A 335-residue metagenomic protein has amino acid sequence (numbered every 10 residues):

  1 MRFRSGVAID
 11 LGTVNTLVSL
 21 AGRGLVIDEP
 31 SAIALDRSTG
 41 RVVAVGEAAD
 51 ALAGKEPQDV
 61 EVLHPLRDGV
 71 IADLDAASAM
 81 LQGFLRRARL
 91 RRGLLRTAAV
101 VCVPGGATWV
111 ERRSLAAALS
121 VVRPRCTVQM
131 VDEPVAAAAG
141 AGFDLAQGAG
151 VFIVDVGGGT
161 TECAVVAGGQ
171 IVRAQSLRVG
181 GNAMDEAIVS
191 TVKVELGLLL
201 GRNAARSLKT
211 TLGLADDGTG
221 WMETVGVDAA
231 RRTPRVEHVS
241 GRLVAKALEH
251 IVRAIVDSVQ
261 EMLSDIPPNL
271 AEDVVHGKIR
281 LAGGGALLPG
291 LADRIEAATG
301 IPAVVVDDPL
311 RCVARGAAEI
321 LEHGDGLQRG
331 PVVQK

Functional and structural regions predicted by a protein language model:
M1-V154, V166-R280, A286-K335: Nucleotide/phosphate-binding catalytic cleft detector across ATP-hydrolyzing and phosphate-transferring enzymes
